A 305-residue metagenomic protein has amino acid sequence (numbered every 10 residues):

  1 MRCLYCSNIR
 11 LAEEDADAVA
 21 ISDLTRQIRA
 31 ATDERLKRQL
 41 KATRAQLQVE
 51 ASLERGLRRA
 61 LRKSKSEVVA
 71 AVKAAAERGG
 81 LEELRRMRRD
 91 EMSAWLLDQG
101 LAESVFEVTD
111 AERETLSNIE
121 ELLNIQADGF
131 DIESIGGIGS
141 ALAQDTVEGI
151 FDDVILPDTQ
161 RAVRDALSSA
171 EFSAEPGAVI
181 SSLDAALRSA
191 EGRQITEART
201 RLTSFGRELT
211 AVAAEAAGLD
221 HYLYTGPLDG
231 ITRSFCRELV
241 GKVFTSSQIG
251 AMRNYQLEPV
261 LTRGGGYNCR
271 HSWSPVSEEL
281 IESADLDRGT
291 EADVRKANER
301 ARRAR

Functional and structural regions predicted by a protein language model:
M1-S189, R193, V276-R305: N-terminal leader/targeting and assembly helices and adjacent pre-domain segments
R188-G289: Acidic, glycine-rich two-metal-ion catalytic cores of nucleic acid-processing enzymes
